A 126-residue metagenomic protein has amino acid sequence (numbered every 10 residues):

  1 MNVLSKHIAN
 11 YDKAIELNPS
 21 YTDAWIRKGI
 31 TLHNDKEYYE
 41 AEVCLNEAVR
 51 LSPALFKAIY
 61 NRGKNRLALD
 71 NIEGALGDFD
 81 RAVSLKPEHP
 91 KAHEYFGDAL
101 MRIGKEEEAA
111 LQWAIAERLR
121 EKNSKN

Functional and structural regions predicted by a protein language model:
M1-K13, N34-E47, L69-R81, I103-I115: Structural signature of tandem alpha-helical TPR/SEL1-like repeats, specifically the intra-repeat loop/turn
V3, H7, Y11-A14, P19 (+6 more regions): N-terminal cationic leader/targeting segments used for protein routing and processing
L17, L51, L85, R118-L119: Structural marker of alpha-solenoid helical repeat scaffolds
T22-D23, F56-K57, P90-K91, S124: Helix-start (N-cap) detector for alpha-helical repeat units in TPR-like alpha-solenoids, especially tetratricopeptide
S84, P90, E94-S124: TPR/TPR-like (Sel1-like) alpha-helical repeat modules
